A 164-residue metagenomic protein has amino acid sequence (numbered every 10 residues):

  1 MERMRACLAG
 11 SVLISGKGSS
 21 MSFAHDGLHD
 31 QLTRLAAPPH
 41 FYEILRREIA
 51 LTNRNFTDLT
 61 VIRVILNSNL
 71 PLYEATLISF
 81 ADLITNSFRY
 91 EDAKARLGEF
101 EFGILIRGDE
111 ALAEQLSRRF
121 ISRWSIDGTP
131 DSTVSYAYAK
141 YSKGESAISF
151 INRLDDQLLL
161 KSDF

Functional and structural regions predicted by a protein language model:
M1-Q31: Short, low-complexity N-terminal regulatory "tails/caps" that precede and couple sensory modules
I14-S22, L59-I62, Y90-A93: Short low-complexity stretches enriched in small and charged residues
L28-D30, R34-I49, N53-V61, N67-N86 (+4 more regions): Conserved long alpha-helical elements within nucleotide-processing catalytic cores of c-di-GMP signaling and class III
L51, N86-E91, F120-D131: Short catalytic/binding micro-motifs of nucleotide second-messenger systems
T60, R96, F100-R107, T129-Q157: A short glycine-enriched loop-to-beta-strand structural element that forms part of the catalytic core of nucleotide
L66-L70, Y141-G144: Short, internal active-site loops enriched in acidic
